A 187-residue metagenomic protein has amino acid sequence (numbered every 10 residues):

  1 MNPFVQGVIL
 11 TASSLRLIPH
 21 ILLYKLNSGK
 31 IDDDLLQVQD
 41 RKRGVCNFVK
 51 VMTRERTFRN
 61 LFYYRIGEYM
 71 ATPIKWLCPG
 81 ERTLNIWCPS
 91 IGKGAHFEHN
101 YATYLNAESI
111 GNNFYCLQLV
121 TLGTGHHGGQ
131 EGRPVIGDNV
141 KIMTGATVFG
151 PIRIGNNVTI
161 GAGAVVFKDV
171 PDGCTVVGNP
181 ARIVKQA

Functional and structural regions predicted by a protein language model:
M1-G80: Terminal amphipathic alpha-helical/low-complexity segments used for targeting or macromolecular assembly
R82, I86-C88, G92-G94, E98-Y101 (+11 more regions): Left-handed beta-helix
